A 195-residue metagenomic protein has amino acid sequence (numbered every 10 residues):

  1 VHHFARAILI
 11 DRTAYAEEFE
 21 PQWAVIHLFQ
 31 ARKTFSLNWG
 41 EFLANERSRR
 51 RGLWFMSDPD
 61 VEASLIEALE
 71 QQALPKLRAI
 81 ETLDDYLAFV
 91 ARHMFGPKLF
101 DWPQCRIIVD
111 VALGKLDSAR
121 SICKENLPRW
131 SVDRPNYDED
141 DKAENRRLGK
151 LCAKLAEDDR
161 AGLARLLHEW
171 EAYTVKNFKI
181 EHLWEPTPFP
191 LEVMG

Functional and structural regions predicted by a protein language model:
H2-G195: Intrinsically disordered, low-complexity regulatory regions enriched in serine/threonine/proline and acidic residues
